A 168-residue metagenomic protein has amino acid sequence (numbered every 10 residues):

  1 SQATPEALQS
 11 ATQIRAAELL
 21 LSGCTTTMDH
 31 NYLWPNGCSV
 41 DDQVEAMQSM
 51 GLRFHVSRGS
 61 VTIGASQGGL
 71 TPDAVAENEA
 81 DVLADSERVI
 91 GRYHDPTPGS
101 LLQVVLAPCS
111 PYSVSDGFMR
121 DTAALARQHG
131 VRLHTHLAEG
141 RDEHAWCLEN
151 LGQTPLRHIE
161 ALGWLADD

Functional and structural regions predicted by a protein language model:
S1-V40, P108-F118: Divalent metal-binding segments
C38-D168: Metal-coordinating catalytic core of metallo-dependent amide/deamination hydrolases
